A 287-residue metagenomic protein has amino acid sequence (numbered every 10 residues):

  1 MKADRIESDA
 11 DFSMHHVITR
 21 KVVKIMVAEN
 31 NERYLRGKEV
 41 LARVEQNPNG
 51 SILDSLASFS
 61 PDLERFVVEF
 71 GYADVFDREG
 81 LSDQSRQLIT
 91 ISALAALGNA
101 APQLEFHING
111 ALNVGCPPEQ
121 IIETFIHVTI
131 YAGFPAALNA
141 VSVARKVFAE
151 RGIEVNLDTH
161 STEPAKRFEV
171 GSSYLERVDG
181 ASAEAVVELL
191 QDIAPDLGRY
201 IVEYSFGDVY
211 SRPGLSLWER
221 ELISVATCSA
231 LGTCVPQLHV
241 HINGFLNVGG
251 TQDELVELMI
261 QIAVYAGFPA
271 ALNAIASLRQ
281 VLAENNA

Functional and structural regions predicted by a protein language model:
M1-I25: N-terminal amphipathic/basic-hydrophobic helices that include classical n-h-c signal peptides and signal-anchor
H16-Q84, A137-L217, N247, P269-A287: Acidic, glycine/proline-rich low-complexity segments that act as flexible tails and inter-domain linkers
A73, I108-L112, F125-I126, G207 (+3 more regions): Amphipathic alpha-helical segments within well-ordered protein domains
S82, A100, G115-I121, S216 (+1 more regions): Helix N-cap / loop-to-helix initiation motif
R86-A95, L104, I108, T124-F125 (+3 more regions): Short, structured motif recognition centered on aromatic/hydrophobic residues
A95-A96, V114, H127-F134, S229-A230 (+2 more regions): A short structural micro-motif
P102, H107-I108, L112-A165, A263: Hydrophobic, ordered structural segments
I201-G207, G232, P236-H239, E254-I260 (+2 more regions): Long compositionally biased, domain-poor regions of proteins
